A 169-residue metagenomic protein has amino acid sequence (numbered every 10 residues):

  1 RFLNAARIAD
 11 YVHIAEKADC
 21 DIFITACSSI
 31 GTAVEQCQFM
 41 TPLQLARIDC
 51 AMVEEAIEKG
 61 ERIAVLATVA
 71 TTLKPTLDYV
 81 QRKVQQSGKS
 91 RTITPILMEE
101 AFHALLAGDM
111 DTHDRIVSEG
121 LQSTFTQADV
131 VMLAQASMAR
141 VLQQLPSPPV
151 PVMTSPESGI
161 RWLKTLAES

Functional and structural regions predicted by a protein language model:
R1-S169: Non-catalytic structural scaffold of enzyme domains
